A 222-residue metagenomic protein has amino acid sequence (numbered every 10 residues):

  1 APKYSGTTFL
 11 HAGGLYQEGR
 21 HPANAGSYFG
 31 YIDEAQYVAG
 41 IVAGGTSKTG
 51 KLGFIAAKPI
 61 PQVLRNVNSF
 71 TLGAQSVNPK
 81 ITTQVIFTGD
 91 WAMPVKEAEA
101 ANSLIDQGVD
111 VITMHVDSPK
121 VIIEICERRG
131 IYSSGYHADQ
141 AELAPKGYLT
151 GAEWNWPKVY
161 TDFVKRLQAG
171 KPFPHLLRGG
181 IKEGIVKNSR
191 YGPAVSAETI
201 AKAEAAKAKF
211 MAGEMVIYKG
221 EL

Functional and structural regions predicted by a protein language model:
A1-L222: A residue-level marker of the well-folded mature domains of exported/periplasmic proteins
